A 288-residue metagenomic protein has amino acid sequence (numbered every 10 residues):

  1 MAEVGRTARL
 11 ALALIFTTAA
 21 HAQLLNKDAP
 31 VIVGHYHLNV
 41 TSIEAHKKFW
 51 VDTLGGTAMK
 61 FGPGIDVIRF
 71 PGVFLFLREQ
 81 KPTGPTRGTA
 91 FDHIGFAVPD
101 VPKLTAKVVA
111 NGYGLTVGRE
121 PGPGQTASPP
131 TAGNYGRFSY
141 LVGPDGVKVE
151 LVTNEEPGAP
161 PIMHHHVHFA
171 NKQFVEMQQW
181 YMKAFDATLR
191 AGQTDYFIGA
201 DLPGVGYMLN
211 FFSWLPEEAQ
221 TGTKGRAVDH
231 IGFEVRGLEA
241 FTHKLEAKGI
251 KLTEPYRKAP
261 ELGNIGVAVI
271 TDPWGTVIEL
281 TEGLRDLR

Functional and structural regions predicted by a protein language model:
M1-R6: N-terminal secretory signal peptides that target proteins for export/translocation
A8-A19: Bacterial N-terminal signal peptides
L24-D28, V109-F169, R190-T194, I198-S213 (+3 more regions): Vicinal oxygen chelate
K27-V67: Mature N-terminal segment immediately following signal peptide/propeptide cleavage in secreted/periplasmic
V31-S42, D66-V67, G84-V109, R137-V142 (+4 more regions): Vicinal oxygen chelate
H37-V40, T53-A58, G95-V98, G112 (+5 more regions): Sec/Tat-exported extracytoplasmic proteins
H46-V51, V108, G146, M177-M182 (+2 more regions): Conserved active-site tyrosine of GNAT-family acetyltransferases
Q173-Y196: Solenoidal tandem-repeat scaffolds enriched in leucines and small polar residues
